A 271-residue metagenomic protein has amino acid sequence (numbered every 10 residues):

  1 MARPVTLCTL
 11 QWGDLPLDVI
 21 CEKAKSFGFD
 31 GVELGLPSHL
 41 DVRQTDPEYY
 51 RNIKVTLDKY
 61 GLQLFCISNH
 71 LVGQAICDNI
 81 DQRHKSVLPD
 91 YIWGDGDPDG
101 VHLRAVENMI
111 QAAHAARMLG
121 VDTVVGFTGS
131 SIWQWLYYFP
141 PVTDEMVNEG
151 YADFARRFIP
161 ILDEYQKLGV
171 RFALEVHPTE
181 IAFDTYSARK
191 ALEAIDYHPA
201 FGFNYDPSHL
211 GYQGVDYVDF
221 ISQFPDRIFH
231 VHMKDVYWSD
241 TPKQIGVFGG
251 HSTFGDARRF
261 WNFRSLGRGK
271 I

Functional and structural regions predicted by a protein language model:
M1-L15: Boundary/entry segment of secreted carbohydrate-active catalytic domains
Q11-G13, L36-S38, H70-G73, T128-I132 (+3 more regions): Active-site-proximal loop/turn and secondary-structure-junction residues that shape catalytic pockets, frequently
D14, D18, K59, I76-F203: Active-site acidic/histidine proton-transfer and metal-coordination neighborhood in alpha/beta enzyme cores
D18-P37, M118-T123: Catalytic domains of carbohydrate-active enzymes, especially glycoside hydrolases
V19, G31-V32, I67, N148-S265: Acidic/histidine-rich catalytic cores of soluble enzymes
L34-D58, G73, T128-W135: Glycine-rich, proline-tolerant flexible connector loops at the mouths of alpha/beta enzymes
V42-L64, V142-E145, V170, R259-N262: Short acidic, glycine/proline-enriched helix-loop-strand junctions
G269-I271: A short, acidic, amphipathic alpha-helical segment used as a generic capping/interface helix at domain edges
